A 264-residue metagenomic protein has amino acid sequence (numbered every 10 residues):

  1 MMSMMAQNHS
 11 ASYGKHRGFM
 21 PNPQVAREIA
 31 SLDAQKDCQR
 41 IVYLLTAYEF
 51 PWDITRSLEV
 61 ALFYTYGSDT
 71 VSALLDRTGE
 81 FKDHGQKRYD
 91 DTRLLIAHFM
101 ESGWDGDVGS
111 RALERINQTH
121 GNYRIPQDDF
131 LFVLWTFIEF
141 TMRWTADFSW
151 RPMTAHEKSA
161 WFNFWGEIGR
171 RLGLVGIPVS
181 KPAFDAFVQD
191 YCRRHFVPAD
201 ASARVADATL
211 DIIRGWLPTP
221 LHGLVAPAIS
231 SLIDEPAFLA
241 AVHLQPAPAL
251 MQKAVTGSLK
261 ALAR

Functional and structural regions predicted by a protein language model:
M1-R264: Mature, function-bearing regions of proteins
